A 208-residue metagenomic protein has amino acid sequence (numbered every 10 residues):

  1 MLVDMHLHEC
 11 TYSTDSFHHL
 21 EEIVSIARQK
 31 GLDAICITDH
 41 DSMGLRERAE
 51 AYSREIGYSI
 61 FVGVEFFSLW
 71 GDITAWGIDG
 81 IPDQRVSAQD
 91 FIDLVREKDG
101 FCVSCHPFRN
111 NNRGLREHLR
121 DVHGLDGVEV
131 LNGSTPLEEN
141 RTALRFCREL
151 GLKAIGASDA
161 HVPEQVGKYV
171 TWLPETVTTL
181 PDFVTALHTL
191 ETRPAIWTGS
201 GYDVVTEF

Functional and structural regions predicted by a protein language model:
M1-M5, E9, S13, H19 (+7 more regions): Charged catalytic cores and adjacent phosphate/nucleic-acid-binding surfaces used for phosphate/nucleic-acid chemistry
D4, V24-D41, F101-V103: Divalent metal-dependent hydrolysis catalytic cores, especially in the metallo-beta-lactamase
D33, G57-S59, R96-F101: Loop/turn elements at helix/coil->beta-strand transitions in domains of secreted/extracellular proteins
V103-N111: Aromatic-lined carbohydrate-recognition surfaces of secreted/lumenal glycan-active proteins
